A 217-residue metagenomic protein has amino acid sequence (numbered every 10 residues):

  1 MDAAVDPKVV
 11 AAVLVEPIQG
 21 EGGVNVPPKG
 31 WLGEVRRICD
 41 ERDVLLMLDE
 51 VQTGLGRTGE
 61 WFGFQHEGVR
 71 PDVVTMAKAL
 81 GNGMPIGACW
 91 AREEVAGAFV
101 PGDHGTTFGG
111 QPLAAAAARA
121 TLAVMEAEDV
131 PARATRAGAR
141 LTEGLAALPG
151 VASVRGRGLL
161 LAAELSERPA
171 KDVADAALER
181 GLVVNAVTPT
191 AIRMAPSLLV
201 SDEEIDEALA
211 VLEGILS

Functional and structural regions predicted by a protein language model:
M1-S217: Conserved N-terminal phosphate-binding loop of PLP-dependent enzymes in the Aspartate aminotransferase
